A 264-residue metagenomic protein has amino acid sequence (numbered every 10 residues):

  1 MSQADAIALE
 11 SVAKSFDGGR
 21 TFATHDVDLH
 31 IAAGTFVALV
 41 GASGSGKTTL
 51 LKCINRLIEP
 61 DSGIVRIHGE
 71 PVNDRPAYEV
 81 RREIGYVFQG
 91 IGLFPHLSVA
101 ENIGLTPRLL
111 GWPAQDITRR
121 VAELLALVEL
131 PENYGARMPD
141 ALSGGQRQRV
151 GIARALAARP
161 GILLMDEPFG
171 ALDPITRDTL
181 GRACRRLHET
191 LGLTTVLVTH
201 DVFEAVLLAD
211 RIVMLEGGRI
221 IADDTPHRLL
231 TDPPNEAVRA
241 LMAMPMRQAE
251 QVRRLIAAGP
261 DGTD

Functional and structural regions predicted by a protein language model:
N55: Helix-to-loop junction immediately C-terminal to a conserved catalytic motif
P71-G85, L109, Q115, L229-P233: ABC ATPase NBD coupling module
R108, Q115-N133, R186: Conserved ABC ATPase "signature" region
M138-L142, Q146: Conserved ABC ATPase signature
R159: Conserved catalytic motifs of ABC-family nucleotide-binding domains
G217-R219: Conserved ABC ATPase "signature" C-loop
D223-D224, D232: ABC ATPase "signature
